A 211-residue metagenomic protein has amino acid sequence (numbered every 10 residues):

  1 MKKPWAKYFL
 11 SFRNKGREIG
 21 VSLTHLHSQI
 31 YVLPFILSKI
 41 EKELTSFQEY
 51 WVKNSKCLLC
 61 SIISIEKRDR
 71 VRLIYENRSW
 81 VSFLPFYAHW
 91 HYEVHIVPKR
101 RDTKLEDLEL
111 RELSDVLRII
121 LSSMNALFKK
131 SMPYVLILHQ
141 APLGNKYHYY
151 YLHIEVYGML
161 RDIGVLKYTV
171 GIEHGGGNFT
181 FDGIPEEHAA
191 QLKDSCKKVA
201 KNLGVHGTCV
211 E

Functional and structural regions predicted by a protein language model:
M1-E211: HIT superfamily nucleotide-processing domains
